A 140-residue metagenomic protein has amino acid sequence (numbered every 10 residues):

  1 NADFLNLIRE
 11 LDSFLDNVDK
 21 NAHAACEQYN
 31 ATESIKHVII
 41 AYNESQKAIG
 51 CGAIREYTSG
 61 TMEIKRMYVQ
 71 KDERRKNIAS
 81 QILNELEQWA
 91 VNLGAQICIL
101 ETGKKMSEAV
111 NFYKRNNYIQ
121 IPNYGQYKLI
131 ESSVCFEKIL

Functional and structural regions predicted by a protein language model:
N1-K65, Q70-D72, L83-E85, N123-Q126 (+1 more regions): Acetyl-CoA-dependent GNAT
G60, K76, N92-Q96: Short coil/turn segments at alpha/beta junctions that flank glycine-rich nucleotide-binding fingerprints
Q70-D72, K76, K104: Active-site acidic-Proline motif in GNAT/NAT acetyltransferases
L83, A90-T102: Conserved GNAT acetyl-CoA-binding A-motif
I99-K104, K114-C135: Conserved catalytic-core motifs of GNAT/GCN5-like acyltransferases
A109: Helix-turn-helix
